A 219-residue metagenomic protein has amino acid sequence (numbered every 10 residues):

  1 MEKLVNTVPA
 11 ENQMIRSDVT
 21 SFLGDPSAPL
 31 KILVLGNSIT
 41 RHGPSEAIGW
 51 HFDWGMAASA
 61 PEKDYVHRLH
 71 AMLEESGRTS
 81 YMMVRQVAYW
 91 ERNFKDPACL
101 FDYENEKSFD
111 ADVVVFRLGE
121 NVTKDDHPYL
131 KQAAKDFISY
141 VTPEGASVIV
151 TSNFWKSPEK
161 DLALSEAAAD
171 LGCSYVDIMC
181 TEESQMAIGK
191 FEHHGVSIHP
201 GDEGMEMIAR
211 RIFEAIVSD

Functional and structural regions predicted by a protein language model:
M1-S17, E206-D219: Conserved catalytic region of serine esterases and O-acyltransferases that act on ester linkages in lipids
P9-L33, R41-P128: Conserved SGNH/GDSL esterase-like catalytic core that processes O-acyl groups on lipids and polysaccharides
L35-G36, T151: Short hydrophobic segments within beta-strands
G36-N37, V176: Active-site flanking residues adjacent to catalytic metal/cofactor-binding acidic residues
N37-S38, G201: Ser/Thr-glycine-rich phosphate-binding loops at phosphate-binding pockets of nucleotides, nucleotide cofactors
S38, P44-W50, S184-F191: Short, flexible, mixed-charge acidic loops at enzyme active sites
K63, R68, E75-R78, D96-D219: Alpha-helical cap/lid subdomain in secreted, periplasmic, or secretory-pathway luminal O-acyl-processing enzymes
